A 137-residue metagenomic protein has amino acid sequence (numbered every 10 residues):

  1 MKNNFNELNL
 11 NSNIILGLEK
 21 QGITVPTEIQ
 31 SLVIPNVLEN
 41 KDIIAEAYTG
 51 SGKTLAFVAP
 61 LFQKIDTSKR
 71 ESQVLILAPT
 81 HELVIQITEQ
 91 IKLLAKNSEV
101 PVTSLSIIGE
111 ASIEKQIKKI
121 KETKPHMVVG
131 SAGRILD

Functional and structural regions predicted by a protein language model:
M1-E46: Conserved pre-motif I regulatory segment
F5-N6, N13-I15, V33, F62-I65 (+2 more regions): Short hydrophobic/aromatic-rich motifs at helix boundaries and adjacent loops
E7, N11, T54, V84 (+1 more regions): Generic alpha-helical segment signature
L16-K20, R70-D137: Conserved nucleic-acid-binding Ia/Ib motif block in the N-terminal RecA-like helicase ATPase lobe
P26-E28, P35-N36, P60, A78-H81 (+1 more regions): Proline-centered helix-kink/hinge sites
S31-I43, K53-K69, I85, E89-A95 (+1 more regions): Walker A/P-loop NTP-binding motif
A47-S51: The conserved Walker
